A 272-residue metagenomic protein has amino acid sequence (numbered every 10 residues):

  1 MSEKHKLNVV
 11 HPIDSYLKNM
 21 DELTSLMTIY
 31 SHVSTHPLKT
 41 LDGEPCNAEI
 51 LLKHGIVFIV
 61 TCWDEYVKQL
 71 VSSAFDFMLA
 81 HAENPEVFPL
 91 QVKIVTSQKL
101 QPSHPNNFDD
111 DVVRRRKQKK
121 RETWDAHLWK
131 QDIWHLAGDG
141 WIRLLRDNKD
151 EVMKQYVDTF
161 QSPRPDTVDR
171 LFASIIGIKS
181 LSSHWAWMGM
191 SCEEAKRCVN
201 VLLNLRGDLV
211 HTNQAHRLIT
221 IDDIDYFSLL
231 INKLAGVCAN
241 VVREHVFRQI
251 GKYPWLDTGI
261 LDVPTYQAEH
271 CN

Functional and structural regions predicted by a protein language model:
M1-V57, Q69-A74, A80-I94: Charged alpha-helical initiation segments
S2-H32, F160-N272: Polyanionic, low-complexity intrinsically disordered segments
T35, K39-D42, H81-S97, N107 (+6 more regions): A sequence-level detector of short, solvent-exposed, charge-rich linear segments
H36-G43, R114-K117, M188, Y266: Intrinsically disordered, low-complexity coil segments
I59, V71-W187: Helix-loop junctions and short alpha-helical segments
V60-T61, G207: Short alpha-helical basic/polar micro-motif
V67, V71, F75, L79 (+3 more regions): Hydrophobic/aromatic-lined pockets within catalytic cores
